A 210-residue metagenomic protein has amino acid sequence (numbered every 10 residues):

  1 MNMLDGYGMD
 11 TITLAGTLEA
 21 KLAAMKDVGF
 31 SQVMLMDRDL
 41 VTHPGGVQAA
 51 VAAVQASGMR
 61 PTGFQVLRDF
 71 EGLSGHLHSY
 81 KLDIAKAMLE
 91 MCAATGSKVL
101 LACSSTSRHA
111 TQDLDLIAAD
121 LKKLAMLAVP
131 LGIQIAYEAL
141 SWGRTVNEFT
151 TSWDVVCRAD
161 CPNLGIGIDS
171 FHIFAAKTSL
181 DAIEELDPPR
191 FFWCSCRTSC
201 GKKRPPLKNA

Functional and structural regions predicted by a protein language model:
M1-S97, V129: N-terminal pre-domain/capping segments
D10-L14, M36-D39, V66-D69, S105-S107 (+3 more regions): Active-site beta-loop-alpha junctions enriched in small/polar residues
E19, A56, E71, G75-I166 (+1 more regions): Active-site acidic/histidine proton-transfer and metal-coordination neighborhood in alpha/beta enzyme cores
L22, G75-H76, T111, V146-T150 (+1 more regions): Gly/Pro-rich active-site loop or hairpin
M25, A50-A53, S79-L82, A118-A119 (+3 more regions): Short, hinge-like loop/turn segments at secondary-structure boundaries
G29-Q32, R158-G165, L186-F192: Glycine-enriched alpha-helix->loop->beta-strand junction motifs that scaffold or abut catalytic
M34, G63-Q65, L101, A136 (+1 more regions): Conserved beta-strand positions in the central sheet of alpha/beta enzyme cores
